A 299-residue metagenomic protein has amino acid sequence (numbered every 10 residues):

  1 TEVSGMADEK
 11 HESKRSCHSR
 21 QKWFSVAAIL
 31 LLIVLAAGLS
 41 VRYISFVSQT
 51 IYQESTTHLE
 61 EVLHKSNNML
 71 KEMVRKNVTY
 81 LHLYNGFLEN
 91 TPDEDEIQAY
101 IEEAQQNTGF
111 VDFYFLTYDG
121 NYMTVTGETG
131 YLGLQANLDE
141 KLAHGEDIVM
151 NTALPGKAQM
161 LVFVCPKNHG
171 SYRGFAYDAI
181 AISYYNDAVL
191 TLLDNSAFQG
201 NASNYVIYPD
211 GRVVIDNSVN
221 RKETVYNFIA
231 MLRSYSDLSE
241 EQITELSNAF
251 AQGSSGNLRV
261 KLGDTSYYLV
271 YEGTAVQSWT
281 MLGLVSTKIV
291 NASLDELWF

Functional and structural regions predicted by a protein language model:
E2-H18: N-terminal sensory and localization modules of signal-transduction and trafficking proteins
S16-D93: Juxtamembrane extracytoplasmic/periplasmic/luminal helical "stalk" adjacent to the first N-terminal
L81, V111-L116, A202-Y205: Short, hydrophobic-rich beta-strand element in sensory/regulatory alpha-beta domains
E94-T108, A179-A230: Solvent-exposed, extracytoplasmic
Y100, V125-P155, R221-R259: Extracytoplasmic/periplasmic sensor domains and loops in membrane signaling proteins
T117-Y122, Y208-R212: Short acidic/glycine-rich beta-turn/loop cap or linker motifs at sensory/regulatory domain boundaries that couple input
Y118, Y122-S196: Extracytoplasmic/periplasmic ligand-binding sensor regions of membrane-associated signaling proteins
L232-W298: Extracellular/periplasmic juxtamembrane segments that couple receptor/chemosensory ectodomains to their
